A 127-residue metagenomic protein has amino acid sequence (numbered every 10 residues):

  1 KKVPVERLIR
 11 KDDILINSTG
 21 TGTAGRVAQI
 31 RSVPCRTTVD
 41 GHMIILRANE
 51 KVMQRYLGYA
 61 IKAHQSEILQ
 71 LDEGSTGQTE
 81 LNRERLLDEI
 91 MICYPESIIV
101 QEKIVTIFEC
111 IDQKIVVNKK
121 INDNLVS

Functional and structural regions predicted by a protein language model:
K2-H64, G77: A short beta-sheet element
R36-I44, T76-V105: A short glycine-rich beta-alpha junction/loop motif
K62-Q70, M91-C93: Well-ordered mid-protein domain cores that form the structural environment of catalytic cofactors
S66, N82-R83, S127: Short alpha-helical linear motifs
E73: Conserved alpha/beta core surface patches that mediate binding of polyanionic ligands
E89-S127: Amphipathic alpha-helical segments with low aromatic content
